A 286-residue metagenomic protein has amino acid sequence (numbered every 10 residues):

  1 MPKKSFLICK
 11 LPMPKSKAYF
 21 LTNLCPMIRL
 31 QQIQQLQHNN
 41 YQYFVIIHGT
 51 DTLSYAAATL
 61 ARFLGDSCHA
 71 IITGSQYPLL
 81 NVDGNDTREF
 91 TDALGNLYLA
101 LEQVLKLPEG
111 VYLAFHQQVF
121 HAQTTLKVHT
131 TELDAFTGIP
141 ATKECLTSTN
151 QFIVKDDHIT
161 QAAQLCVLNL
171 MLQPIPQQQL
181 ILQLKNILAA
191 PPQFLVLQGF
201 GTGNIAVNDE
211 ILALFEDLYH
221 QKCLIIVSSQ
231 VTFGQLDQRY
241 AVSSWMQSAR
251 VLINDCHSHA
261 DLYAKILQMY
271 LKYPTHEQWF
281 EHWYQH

Functional and structural regions predicted by a protein language model:
M1-L180, L184-H286: Active-site histidine-anchored catalytic micro-motif
